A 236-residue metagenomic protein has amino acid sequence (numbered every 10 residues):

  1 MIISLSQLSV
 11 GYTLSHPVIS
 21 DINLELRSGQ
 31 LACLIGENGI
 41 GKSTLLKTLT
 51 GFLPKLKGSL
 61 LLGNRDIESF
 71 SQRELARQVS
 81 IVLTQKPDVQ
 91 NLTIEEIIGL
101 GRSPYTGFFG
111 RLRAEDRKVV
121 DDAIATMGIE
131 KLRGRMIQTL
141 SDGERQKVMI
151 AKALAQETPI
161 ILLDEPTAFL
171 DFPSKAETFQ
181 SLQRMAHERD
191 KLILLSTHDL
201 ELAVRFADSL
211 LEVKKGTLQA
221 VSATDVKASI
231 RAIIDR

Functional and structural regions predicted by a protein language model:
M1-L5, S9-D21, V89: A short, flexible loop at the N-terminus of ABC-type nucleotide-binding domains that lies
I35-E37: The feature captures the beta-strand-to-loop junction immediately N-terminal to the Walker
T50: Helix-to-loop junction immediately C-terminal to a conserved catalytic motif
G58-D66, L75: Conserved ABC transporter NBD signature motif
M136-L140: Conserved ABC ATPase signature
I161-D164: Catalytic Walker B motif of ABC-type/P-loop ATPase nucleotide-binding domains
T197-H198: H-loop/switch region of ABC-family ATPase nucleotide-binding domains
